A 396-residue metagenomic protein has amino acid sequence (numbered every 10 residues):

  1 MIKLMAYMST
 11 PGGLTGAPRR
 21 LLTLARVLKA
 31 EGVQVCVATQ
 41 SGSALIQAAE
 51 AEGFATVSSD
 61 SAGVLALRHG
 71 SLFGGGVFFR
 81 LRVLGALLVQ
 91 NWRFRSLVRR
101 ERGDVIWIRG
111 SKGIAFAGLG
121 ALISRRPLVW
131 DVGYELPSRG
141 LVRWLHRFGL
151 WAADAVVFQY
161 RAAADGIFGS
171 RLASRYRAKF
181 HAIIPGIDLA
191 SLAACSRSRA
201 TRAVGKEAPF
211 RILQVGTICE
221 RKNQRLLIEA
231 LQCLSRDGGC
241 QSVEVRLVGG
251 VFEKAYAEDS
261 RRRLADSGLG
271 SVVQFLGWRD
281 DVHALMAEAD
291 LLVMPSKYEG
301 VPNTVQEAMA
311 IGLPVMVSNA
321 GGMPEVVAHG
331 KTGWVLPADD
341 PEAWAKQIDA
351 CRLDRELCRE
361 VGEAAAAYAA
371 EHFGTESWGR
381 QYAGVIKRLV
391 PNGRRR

Functional and structural regions predicted by a protein language model:
T15-R26, F210, T217-R236, A255-E258 (+2 more regions): A conserved mid-protein helix/loop that constitutes part of the nucleotide-sugar donor-binding site
A38-A44, I187, V215, E244-E258: Glycosyltransferase donor-sugar binding loop
L87-Q90, I108-I114, V132: Short His-centered aromatic/hydrophobic patch
D165-G169, I184-V204, A284, G393: Acidic anion/phosphate-binding donor-loop and adjacent secondary structure in glycosyltransferase catalytic cores
G249, E258-G277: Nucleotide-activated donor-binding/catalytic signature segment of Leloir-type glycosyltransferases, i.e., the conserved
W278, K297: Aromatic "clamp/platform" in nucleotide-sugar-dependent glycosyltransferases that forms part of the donor/acceptor
P314-V317, V327: Short hydrophobic beta-strand element within catalytic cores of glycosyltransferases and related nucleotide-activated
H329-G330, W334-P341, A350-R355: Conserved acidic donor-binding segment of nucleotide-sugar-dependent glycosyltransferases
